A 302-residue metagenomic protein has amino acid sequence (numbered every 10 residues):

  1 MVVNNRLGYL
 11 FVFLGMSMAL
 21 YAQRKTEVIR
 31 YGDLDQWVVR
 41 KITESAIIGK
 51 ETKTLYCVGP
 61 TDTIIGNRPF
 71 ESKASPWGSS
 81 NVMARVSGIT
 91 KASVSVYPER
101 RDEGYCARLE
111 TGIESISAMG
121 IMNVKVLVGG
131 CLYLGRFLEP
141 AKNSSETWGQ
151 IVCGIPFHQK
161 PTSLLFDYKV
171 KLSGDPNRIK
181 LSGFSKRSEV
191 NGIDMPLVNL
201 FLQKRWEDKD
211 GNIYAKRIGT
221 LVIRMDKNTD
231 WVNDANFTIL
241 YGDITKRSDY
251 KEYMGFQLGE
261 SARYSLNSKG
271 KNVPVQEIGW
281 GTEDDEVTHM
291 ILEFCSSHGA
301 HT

Functional and structural regions predicted by a protein language model:
M1-V28: Bacterial Sec-dependent N-terminal signal peptides
Q23-P161, L165, K180, N191-T302: Aromatic (Trp/Tyr/Phe) and Gly/Pro-enriched flexible surface segments
Y168-E189: Short amphipathic, basic-aromatic surface patches that mediate peripheral association with negatively charged
